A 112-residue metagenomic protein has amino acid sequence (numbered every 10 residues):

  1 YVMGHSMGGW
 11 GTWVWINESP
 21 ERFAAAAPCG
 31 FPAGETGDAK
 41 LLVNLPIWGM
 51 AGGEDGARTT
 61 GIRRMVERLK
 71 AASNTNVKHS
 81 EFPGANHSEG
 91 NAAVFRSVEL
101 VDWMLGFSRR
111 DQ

Functional and structural regions predicted by a protein language model:
Y1, H5-G8, A27, G49 (+3 more regions): Generic detector of intrinsically disordered, low-complexity, polar/charged segments
Y1-V43: Primarily recognizes the serine-hydrolase "nucleophile elbow" in alpha/beta-hydrolase and SGNH/GDSL folds
A24, L45, T75-V77: A structural micro-motif
F31, D38-T60: A catalytic-pocket lid/entrance helix-loop region that shapes and gates access to the active site across common
M50, A57-Q112: C-terminal catalytic histidine-bearing segment of alpha/beta-hydrolase fold enzymes
